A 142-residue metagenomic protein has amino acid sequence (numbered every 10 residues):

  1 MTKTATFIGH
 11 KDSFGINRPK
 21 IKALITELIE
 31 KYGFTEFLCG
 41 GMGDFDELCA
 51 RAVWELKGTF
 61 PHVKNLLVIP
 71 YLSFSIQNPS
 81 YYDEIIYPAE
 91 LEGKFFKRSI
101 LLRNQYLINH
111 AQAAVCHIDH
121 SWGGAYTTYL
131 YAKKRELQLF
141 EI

Functional and structural regions predicted by a protein language model:
M1-I142: Acidic/glycine-enriched connector segments
